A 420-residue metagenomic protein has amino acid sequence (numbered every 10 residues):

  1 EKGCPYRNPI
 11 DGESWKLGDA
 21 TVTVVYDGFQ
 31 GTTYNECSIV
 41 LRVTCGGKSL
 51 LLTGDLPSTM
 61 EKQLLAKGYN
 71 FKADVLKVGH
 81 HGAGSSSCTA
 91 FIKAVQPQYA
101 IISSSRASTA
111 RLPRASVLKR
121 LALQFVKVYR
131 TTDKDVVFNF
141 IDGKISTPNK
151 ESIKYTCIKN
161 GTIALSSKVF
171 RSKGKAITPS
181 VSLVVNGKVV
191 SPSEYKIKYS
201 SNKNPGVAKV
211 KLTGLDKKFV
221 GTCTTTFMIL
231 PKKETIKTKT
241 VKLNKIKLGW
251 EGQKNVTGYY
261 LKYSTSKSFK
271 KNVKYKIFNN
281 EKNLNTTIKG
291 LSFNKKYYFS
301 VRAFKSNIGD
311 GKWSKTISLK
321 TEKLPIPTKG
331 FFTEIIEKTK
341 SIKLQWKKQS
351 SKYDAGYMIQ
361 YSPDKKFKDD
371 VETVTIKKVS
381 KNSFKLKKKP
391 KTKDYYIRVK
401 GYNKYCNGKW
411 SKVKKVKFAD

Functional and structural regions predicted by a protein language model:
E1-Y155: Non-globular, low-confidence helical/coil segments that flank catalytic cores
Y155-K188: Solvent-exposed, low-complexity, repeat-rich "mucin-like" stalks and linkers
V189-V220: Serine/threonine-rich, repeat-prone extracellular segments and beta-strand-based repeat modules of secreted/surface
P231-N255, F293, D310-S351, K409-D420: Pro/Thr/Ser/Gly-rich low-complexity, intrinsically disordered linker/stalk tracts
T238, I288-K289, I376, L386-K387: Hydrophobic core positions of the immunoglobulin-like beta-sandwich fold
N255-I277, S351-V374: Extracellular low-complexity, O-glycosylation-prone stalks/linkers
K282-T286, S380-F384: Short S/T/G- and acidic-enriched coil/turn segments that sit immediately N-terminal to beta-strands in beta-sandwich
G290-I308, K389-N407: Beta-strand-rich modules
